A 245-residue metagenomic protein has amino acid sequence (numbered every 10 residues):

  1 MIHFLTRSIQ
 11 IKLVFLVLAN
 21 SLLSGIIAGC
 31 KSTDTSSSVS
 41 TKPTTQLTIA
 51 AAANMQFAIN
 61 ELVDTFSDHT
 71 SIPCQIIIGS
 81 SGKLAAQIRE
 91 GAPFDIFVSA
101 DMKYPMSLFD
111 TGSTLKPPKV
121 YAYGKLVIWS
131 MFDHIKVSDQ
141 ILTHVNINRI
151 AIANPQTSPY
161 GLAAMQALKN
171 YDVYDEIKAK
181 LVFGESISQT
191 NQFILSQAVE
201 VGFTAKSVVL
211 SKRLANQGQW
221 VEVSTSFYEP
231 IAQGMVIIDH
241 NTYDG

Functional and structural regions predicted by a protein language model:
M1-Q46: Short, low-complexity disordered leader/linker segments with a strong preference for bacterial N-terminal type II
C30-H69, I77, G82, A86-A92 (+4 more regions): Exported/periplasmic ABC-transporter solute-binding proteins
C74: Hydrophobic anchor at the start of a short beta-strand that flanks the dinucleotide cofactor-binding loop
S113-L115: Short glycine-aromatic motifs
